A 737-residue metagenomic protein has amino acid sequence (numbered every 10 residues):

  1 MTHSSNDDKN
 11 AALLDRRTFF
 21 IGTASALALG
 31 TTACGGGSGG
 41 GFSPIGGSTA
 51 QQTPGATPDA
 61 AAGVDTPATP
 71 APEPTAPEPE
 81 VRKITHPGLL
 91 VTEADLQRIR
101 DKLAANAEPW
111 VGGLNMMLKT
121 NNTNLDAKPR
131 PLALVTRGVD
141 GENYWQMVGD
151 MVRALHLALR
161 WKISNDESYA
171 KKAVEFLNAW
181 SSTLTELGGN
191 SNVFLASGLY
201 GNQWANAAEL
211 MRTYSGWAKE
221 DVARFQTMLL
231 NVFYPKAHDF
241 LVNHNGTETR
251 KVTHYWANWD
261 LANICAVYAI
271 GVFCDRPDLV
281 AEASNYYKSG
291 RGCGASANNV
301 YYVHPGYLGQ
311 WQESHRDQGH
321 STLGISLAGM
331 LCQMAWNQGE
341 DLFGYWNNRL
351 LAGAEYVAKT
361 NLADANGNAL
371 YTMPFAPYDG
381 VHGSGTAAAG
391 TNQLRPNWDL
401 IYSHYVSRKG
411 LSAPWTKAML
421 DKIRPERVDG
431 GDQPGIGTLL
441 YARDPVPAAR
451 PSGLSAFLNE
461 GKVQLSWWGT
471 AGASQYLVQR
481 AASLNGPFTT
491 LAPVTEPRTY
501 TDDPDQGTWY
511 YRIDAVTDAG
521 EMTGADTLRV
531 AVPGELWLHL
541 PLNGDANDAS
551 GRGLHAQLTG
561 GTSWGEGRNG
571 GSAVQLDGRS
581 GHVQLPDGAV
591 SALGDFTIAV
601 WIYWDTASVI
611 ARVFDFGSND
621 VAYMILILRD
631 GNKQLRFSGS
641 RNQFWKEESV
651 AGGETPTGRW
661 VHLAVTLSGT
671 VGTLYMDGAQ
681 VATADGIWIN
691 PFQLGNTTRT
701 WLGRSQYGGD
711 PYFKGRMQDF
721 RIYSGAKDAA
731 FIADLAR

Functional and structural regions predicted by a protein language model:
M1-A33: N-terminal secretory signal peptides
F19, G41-E80, V478: Ser/Thr-rich, Pro/Gly/Ala-heavy low-complexity intrinsically disordered linkers and tails of secreted extracellular
A24, A76-T249, T253, L261 (+4 more regions): Extracellular glycan-targeting catalytic surfaces
V272-N368: Long, repeat-rich segments with strong aromatic
V446-A471, G520-P533: Pro/Thr/Ser/Gly-rich low-complexity, intrinsically disordered linker/stalk tracts
L477-D505: Recognizes extended acidic, P/S/T-rich segments that occur within or adjacent to Ig-like beta-sandwich modules
P504-A519: Beta-strand-rich modules
V532-R737: Extracellular glycan-associated modules
